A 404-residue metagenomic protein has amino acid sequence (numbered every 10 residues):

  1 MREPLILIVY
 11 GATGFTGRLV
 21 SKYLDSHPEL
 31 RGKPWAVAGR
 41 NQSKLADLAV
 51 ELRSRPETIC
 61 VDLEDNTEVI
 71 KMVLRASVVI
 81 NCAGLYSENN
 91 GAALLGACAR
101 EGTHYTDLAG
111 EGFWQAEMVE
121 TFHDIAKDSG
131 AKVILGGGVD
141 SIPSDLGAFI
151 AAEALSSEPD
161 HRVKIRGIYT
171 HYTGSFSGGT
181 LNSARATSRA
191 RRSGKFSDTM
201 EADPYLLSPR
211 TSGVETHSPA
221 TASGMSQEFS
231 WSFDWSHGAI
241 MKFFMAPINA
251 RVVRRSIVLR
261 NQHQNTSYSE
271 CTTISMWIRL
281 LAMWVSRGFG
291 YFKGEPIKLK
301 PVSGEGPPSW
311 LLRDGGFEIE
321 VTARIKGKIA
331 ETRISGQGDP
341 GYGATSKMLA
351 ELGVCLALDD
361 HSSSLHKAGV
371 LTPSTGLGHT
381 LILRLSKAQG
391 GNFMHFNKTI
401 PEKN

Functional and structural regions predicted by a protein language model:
L5-S26: N-terminal Rossmann NAD(P)H-binding glycine-rich loop of SDR-like oxidoreductase domains
I6, S77-V78, H104, A330: Structural motif
E29-K44: Conserved glycine-rich Rossmann-like NAD(P)H-binding loop of the short-chain dehydrogenase/reductase
D47-R55: Short, conserved SAM-binding/catalytic segment of Class I S-adenosyl-L-methionine-dependent methyltransferases
I59-V78, C82-N89: Conserved Rossmann-fold cofactor-binding substructure of NAD(P)-dependent oxidoreductases
L85, G96-Q115: ADP-ribose/adenylate-binding Rossmann-like module
A109-A131: Rossmann-fold NAD(P)-binding glycine/threonine-rich loop
D128-G130, F149, E153-N404: C-terminal catalytic/substrate-binding lobe primarily of soluble NAD(P)-dependent oxidoreductases
